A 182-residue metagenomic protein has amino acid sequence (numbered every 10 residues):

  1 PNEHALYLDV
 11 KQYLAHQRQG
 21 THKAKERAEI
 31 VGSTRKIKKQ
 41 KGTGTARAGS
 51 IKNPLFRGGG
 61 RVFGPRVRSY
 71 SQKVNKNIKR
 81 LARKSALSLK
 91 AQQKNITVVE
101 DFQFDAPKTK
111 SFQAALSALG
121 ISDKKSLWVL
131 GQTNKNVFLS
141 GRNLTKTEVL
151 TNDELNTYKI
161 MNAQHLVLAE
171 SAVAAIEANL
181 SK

Functional and structural regions predicted by a protein language model:
P1-Q19, G64-K182: Extended polybasic, low-complexity segments that bind anionic RNA or targeting/receptor surfaces
E3-L6, K23, I30-G32, A48 (+3 more regions): Generic structural signal for well-ordered secondary structure
H4-K41: A short, flexible low-complexity segment enriched in Lys/Arg and Gly/Pro that occurs in N-terminal basic tails
R27-F63: Glycine/serine-rich anion-binding loops at beta->alpha junctions that coordinate negatively charged ligand groups
